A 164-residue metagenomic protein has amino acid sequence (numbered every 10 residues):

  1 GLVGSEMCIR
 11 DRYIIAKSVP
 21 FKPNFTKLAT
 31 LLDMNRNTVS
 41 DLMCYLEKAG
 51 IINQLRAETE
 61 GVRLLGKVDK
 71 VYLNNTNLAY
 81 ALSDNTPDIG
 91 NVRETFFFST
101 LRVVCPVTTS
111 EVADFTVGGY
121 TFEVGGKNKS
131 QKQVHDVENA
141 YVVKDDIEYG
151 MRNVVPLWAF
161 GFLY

Functional and structural regions predicted by a protein language model:
G1, S5-E6, R10-A113: Accessory nucleic acid-recognition modules appended to NTPase machines
V3, V117, D136-E138: Short, structured coil segments at secondary-structure junctions
N53-Q54, L73, E123, V142-K144: Structural signal for conserved beta-strand scaffold positions within catalytic alpha/beta enzyme cores
F97, L101, F115-S130: Conserved catalytic cores of phosphodiester-cleaving nucleases, focusing on short active-site segments
C105, S110-V112, G125-Y164: Catalytic cores of nucleic-acid endonucleases
